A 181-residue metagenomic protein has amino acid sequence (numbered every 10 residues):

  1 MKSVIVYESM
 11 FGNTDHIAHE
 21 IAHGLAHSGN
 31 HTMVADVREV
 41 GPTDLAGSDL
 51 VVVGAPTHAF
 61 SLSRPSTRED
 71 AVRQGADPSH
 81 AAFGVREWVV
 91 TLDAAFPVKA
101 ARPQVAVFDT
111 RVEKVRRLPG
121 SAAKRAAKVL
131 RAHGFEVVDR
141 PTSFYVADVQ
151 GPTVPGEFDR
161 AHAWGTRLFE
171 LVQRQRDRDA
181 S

Functional and structural regions predicted by a protein language model:
K2-G29: N-terminal beta1-alpha1 ligand-phosphate binding loop
S3, H31-M33, V137-V138: Hydrophobic anchor at the start of a short beta-strand that flanks the dinucleotide cofactor-binding loop
F11, R111-R117, V146-D148: Short histidine/acidic/glycine/proline-rich micro-motifs that form metal- and phosphate-coordinating active-site loops
H27-N30, A71-S79, E170-S181: Electropositive, surface-exposed helix/loop patches at the edges of structured domains that serve as adaptable
S28-G41: A short beta-strand-loop structural module common to alpha/beta enzyme folds
R38-H133: Helix-loop-strand module that forms the ligand-binding subsite of alpha/beta enzymes
R131-S181: Glycine-rich phosphate/pyrophosphate-binding loop and the adjoining helix
